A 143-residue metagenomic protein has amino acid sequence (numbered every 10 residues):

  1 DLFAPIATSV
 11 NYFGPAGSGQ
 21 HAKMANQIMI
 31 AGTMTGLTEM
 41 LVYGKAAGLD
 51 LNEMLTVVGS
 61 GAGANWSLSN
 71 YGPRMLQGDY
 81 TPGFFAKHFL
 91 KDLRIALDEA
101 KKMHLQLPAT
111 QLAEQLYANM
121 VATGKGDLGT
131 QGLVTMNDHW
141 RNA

Functional and structural regions predicted by a protein language model:
D1-S18, W66-G72: Acidic-glycine-rich active-site phosphate/pyrophosphate-binding loop
S18-R141: Helical "substrate-binding/catalytic lid" subdomain of Rossmann-like NAD(P)-dependent dehydrogenases/reductases
